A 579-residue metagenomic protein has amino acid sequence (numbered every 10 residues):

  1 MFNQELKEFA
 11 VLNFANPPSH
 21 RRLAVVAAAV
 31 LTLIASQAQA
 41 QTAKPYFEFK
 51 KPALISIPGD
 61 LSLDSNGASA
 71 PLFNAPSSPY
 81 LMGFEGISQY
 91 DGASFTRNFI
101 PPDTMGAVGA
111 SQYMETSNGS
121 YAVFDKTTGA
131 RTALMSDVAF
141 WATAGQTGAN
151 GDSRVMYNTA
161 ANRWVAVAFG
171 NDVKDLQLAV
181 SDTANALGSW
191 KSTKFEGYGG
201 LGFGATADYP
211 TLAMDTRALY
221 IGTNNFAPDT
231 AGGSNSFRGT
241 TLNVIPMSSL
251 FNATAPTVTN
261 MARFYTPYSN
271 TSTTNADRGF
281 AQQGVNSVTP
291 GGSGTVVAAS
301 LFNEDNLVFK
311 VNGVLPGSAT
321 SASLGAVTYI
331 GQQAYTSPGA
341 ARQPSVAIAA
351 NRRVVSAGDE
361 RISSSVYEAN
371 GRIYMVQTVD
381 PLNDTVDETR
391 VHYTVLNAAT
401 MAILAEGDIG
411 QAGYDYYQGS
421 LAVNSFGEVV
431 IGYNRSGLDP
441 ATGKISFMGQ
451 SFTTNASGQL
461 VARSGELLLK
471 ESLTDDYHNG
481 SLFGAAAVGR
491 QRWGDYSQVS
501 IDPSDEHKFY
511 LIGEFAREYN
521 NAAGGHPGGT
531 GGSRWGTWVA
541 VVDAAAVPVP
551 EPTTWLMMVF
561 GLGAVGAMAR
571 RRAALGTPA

Functional and structural regions predicted by a protein language model:
F2-A10: Short, Lys/Arg-enriched N-terminal segments with co-localized hydrophobic residues within the first ~10-30 amino acids
E5, F14-N16, T553, G561: Generic extreme N-terminus detector
E5, I34-S36, L556, A579: Serine/threonine-rich, low-complexity intrinsically disordered segments
F9-Q39: Gram-negative bacterial Sec-dependent N-terminal signal peptides
L33-I34, G563, A573: Hydrophobic alpha-helical membrane context
Q41-V547: C-terminal PAP-associated
P550-A569: A short, hydrophobic C-terminal helix/tail in secreted or cell-surface proteins
G566-A579: C-terminal membrane-anchoring or membrane-association module
